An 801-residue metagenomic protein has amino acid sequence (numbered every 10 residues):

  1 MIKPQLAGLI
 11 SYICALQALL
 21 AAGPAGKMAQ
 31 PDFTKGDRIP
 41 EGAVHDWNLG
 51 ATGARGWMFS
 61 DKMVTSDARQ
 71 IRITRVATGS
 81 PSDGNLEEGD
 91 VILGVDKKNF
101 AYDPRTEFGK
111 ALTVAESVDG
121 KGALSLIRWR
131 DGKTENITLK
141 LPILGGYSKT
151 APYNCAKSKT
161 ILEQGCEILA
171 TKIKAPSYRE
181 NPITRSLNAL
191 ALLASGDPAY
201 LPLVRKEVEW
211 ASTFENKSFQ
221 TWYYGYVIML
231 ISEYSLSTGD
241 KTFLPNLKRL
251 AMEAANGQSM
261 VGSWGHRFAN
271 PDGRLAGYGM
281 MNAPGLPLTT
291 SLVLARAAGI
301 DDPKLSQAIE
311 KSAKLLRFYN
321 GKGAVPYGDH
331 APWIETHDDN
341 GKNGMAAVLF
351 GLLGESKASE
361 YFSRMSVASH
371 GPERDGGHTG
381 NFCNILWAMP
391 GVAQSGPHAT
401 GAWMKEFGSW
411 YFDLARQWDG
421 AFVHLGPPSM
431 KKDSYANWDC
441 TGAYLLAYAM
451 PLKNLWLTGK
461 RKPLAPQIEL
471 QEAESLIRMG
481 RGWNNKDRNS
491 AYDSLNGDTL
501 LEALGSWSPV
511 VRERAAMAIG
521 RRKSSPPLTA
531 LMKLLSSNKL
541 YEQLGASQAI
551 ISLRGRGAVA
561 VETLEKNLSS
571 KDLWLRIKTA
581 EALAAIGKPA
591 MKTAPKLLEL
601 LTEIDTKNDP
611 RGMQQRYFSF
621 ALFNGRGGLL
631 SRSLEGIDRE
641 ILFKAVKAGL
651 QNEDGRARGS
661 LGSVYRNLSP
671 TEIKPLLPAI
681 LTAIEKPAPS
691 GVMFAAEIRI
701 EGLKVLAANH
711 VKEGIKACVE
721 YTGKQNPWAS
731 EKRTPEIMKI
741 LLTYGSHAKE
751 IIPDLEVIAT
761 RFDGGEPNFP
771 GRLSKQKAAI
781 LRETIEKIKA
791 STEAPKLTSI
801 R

Functional and structural regions predicted by a protein language model:
G23-A77, N136-Y147: PDZ/PDZ-like peptide-tail recognition elements
A29-P40, D103, S125, R130-I168: C-terminal, low-ordered peptide segments at domain boundaries
A77-V91: PDZ/PDZ-like domain micro-motif
G94-I127: PDZ domains, with a preference for the canonical peptide-binding region formed by the helix
I161-S177, A199-S218, P245-W264, A308-V325 (+9 more regions): Long, well-ordered core segments of solenoidal/helical folds
L162-E167, L201-V208, L244, A251 (+10 more regions): Amphipathic alpha-helical scaffolding segments comprising HEAT/armadillo-like alpha-solenoid repeats
S186-A194, L349, Q394, G480-Y492 (+8 more regions): Structural detector for internal amphipathic alpha-helices that build alpha-solenoid repeat scaffolds
A358-R364, G391-Q394, H398-L501, A779-R801: Terminal, non-catalytic domain-edge segments
